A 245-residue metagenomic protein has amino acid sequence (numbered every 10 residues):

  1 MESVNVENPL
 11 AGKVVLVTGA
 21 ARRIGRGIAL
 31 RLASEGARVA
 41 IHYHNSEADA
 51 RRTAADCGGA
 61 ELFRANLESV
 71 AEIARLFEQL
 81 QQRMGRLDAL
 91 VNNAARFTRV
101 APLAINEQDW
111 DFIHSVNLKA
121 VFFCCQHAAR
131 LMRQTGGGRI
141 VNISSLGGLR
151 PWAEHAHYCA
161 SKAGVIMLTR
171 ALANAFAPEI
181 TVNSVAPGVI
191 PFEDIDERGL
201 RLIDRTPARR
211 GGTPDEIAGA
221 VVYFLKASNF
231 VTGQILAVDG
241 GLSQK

Functional and structural regions predicted by a protein language model:
V14, A21-R23: Conserved glycine-rich cofactor-binding loop
A101-P102, N106-D111, I140, L202: Substrate-binding pocket helix/loop in short-chain dehydrogenase/reductase
C125, S161, T169: Active-site helix of classical SDR
R130, A173-P178: Alpha-helical segment proximal to the catalytic Tyr-Lys
S145: Residue(s) in the substrate-gating loop at a strand-loop-helix junction that position the organic substrate next
A177-T181, T232-G233: Short, small/polar-rich loop/turn modules that mediate ligand/substrate recognition or access, typified
P214-V238, S243: C-terminal substrate-recognition "lid" of short-chain dehydrogenase/reductases
